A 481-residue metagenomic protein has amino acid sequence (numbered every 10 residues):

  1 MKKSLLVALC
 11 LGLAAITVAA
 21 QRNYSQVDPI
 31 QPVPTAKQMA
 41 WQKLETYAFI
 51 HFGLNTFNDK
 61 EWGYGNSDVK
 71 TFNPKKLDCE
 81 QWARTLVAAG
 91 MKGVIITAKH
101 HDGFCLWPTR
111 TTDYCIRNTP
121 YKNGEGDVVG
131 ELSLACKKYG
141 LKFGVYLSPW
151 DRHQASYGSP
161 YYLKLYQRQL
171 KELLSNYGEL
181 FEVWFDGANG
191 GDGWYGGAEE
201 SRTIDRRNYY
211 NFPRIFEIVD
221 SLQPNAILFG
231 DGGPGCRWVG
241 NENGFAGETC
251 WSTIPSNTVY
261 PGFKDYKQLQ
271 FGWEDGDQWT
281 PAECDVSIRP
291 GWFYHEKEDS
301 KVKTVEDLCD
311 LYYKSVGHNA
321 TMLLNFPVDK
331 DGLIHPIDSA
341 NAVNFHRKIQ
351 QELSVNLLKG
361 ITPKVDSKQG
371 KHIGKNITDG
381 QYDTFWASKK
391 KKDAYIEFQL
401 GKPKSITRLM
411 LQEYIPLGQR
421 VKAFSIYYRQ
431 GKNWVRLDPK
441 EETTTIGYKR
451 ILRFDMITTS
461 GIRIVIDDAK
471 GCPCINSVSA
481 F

Functional and structural regions predicted by a protein language model:
M1-R22: Bacterial Sec-dependent N-terminal signal peptides
Q21-K392, E397-S405, M410-Q419, F424 (+4 more regions): Mature catalytic domains of secreted/periplasmic carbohydrate-active enzymes
K432: Short, glycine- and charge-enriched coil/turn segments that flank and shape catalytic ligand pockets
I457-T459: Extracellular Ig-like/FN3 beta-sandwich strand-entry sites
S477-F481: Short beta-strand-to-coil "C-cap" segments at the C-terminal boundary of structured domains/repeats, marking
